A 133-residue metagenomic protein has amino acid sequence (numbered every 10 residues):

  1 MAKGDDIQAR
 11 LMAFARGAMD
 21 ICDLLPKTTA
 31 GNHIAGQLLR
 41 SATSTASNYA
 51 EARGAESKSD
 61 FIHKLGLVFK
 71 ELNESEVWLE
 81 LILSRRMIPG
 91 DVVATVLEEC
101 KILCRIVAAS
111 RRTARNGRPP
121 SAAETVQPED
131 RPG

Functional and structural regions predicted by a protein language model:
M1-G133: Short, C-terminally biased terminal segments at protein or domain edges
